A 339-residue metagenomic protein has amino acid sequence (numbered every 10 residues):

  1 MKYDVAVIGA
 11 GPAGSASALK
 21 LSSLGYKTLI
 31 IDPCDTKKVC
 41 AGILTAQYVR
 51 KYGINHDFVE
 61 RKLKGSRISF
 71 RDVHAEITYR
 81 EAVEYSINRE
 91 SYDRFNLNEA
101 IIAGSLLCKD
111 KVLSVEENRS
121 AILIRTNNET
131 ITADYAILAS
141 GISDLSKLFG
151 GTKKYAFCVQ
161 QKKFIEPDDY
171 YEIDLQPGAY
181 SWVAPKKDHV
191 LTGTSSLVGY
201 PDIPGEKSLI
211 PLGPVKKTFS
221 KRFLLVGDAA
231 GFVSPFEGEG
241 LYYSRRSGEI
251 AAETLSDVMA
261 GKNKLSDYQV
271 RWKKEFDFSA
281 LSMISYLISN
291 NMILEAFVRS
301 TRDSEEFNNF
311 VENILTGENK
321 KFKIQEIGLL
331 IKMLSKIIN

Functional and structural regions predicted by a protein language model:
M1-G11: Beta1/beta-strand and adjacent pyrophosphate-binding region of the FAD-binding site in flavoprotein oxidoreductases
A10, E99-K207, P211-F219, G231: Predominantly flavin-linked oxidoreductase catalytic cores and closely associated redox partners
A10, S22-C40: Glycine-rich FAD pyrophosphate-binding loop
G14: N-terminal Rossmann-fold NAD(P) dinucleotide-binding loop
P33-F70: N-terminal FAD cofactor-binding segment of flavoenzymes
Y79-E99, L197-V198: Short beta-strand to alpha-helix junction loop
S114, T130, S195-K262, S266-V270 (+1 more regions): FAD/FMN-dependent oxidoreductases across multiple families
S256-N339: C-terminal helical "tail/cap" subdomain of flavin- and related membrane-associated enzymes
